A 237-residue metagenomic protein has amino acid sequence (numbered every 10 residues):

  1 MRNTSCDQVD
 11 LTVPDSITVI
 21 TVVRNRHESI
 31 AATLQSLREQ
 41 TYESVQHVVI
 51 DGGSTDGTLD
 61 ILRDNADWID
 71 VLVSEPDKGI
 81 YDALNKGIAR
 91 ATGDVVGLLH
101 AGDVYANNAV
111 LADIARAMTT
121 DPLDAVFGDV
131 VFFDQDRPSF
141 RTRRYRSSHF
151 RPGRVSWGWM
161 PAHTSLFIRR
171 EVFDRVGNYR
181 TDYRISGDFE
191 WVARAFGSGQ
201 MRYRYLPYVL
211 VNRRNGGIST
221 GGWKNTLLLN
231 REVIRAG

Functional and structural regions predicted by a protein language model:
M1-E39: N-proximal low-complexity "stem/linker" segments adjacent to membrane-targeting elements
D15-T18, Q46, E190: Cell-envelope/extracellular polymer assembly enzymes that use nucleotide-activated donors
E28-A31, D56-D64: Acidic helix N-cap motif at the loop->helix transition within catalytic regions of sugar-transfer enzymes
E43, D51-D60, H100: A conserved acidic beta->alpha catalytic loop
S74-A91: Glycine-rich, basic loop-to-helix element that forms the pyrophosphate-binding segment of sugar-nucleotide handling
V96: Short aromatic/hydrophobic "clamp" motif used to bind/position activated sugar donors
V104, N108-F140: Conserved donor NDP-sugar-binding/catalytic core segment of glycosyltransferases
R144-A236: Conserved nucleotide-sugar donor-binding catalytic segment
